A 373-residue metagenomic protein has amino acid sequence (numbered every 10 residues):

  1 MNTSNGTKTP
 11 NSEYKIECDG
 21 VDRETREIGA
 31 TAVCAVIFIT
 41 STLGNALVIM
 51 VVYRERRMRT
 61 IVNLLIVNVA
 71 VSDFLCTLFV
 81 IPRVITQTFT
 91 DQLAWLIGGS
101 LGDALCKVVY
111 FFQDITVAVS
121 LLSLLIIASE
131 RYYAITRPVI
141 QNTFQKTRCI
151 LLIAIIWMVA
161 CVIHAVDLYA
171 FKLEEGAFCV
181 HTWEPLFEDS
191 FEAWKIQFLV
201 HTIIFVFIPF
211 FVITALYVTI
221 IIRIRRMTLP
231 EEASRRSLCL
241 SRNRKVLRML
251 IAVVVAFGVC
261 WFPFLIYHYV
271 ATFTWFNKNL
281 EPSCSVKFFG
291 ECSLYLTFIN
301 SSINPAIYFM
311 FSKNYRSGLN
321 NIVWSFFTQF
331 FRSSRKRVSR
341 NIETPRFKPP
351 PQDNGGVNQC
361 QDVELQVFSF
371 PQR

Functional and structural regions predicted by a protein language model:
M1-D19, R226-L247, K313-R373: Intrinsically disordered regulatory tails of 7TM GPCRs
S12-G20, T90-I115, R137, V162-F207 (+1 more regions): Loop architecture of class A 7-transmembrane GPCRs
R26-A35, V62-I126, R137, Q141: Extracellular TM2-ECL1-early TM3 structural module of rhodopsin-like
R26-R54, T214: First transmembrane helix
F38, N68-V80, D114, A118 (+4 more regions): Alpha-helical transmembrane segments of multi-pass membrane proteins
L75, T86-F89, T116-I126, Y133 (+3 more regions): Fourth transmembrane helix
T182-S190, F205, I222-F264: Intracellular effector-coupling site of seven-transmembrane GPCRs, centered on the ICL3-to-TM6 transition
V259, L265-Y269, F288-P345: Seventh transmembrane helix
